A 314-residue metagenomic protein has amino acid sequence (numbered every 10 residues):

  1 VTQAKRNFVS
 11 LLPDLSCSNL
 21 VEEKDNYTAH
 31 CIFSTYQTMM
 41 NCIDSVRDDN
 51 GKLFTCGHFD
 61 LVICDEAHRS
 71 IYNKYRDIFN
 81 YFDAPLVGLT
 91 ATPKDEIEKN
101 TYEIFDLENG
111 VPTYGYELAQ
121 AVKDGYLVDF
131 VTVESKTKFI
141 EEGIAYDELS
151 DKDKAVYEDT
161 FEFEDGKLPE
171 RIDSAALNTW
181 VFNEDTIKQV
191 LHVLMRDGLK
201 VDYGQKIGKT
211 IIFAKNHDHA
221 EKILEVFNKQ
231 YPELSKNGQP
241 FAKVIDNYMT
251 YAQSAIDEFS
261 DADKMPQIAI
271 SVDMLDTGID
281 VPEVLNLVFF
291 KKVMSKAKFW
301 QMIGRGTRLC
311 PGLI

Functional and structural regions predicted by a protein language model:
V1-S10, A214-A220: Conserved Walker A/P-loop ATP-binding site and its immediately adjacent core in helicase/helicase-like ATPase domains
V9-S45: Inter-Walker segment of RecA-like/P-loop motor cores
C17, K24, H30, L168-S271: Conserved C-terminal RecA-like helicase domain
N26-T28, D44-D60, R76, N237 (+1 more regions): Short basic/glycine-enriched coil/helix segment immediately N-terminal to the Walker B
Q37-M39, N50-G88, P93: SF2 helicase catalytic motif II
Q37-M40, H68-R69, A84, T92-E96 (+6 more regions): Conserved nucleotide-binding/hydrolysis micro-motifs of P-loop NTPases
Q37-T38, L61, S235, A242-I314: Conserved RecA-like P-loop NTPase helicase motor core
K99-I207: Interdomain helical connector at the RecA1-RecA2 junction of SF1/SF2 helicase-like NTPases
